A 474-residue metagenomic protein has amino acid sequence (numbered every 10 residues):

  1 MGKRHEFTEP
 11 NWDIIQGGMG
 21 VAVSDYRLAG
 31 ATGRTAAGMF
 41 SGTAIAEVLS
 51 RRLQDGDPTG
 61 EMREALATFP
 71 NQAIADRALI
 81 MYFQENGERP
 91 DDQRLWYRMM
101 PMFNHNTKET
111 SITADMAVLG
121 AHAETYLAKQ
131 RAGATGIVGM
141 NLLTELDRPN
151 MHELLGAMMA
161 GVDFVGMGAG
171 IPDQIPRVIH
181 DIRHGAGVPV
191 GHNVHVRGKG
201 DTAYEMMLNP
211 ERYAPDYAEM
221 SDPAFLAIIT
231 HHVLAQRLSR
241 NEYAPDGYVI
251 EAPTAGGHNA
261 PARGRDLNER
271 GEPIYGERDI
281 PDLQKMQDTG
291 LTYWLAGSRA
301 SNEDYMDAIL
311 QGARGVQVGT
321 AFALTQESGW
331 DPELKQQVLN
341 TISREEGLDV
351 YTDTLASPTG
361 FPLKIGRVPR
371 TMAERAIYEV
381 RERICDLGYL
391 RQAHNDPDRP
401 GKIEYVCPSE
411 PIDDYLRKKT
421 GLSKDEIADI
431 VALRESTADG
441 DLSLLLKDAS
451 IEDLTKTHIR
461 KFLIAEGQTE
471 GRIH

Functional and structural regions predicted by a protein language model:
M1-D288, E303, K461-G471: Active-site entrance/lid segments in N-terminal catalytic domains of soluble metabolic enzymes
T32, A308-I309: Hydrophobic residues within well-ordered alpha-helices
P245, P253-T292, A300-E303, L310-H474: Conserved active-site-proximal phosphate/metal-binding subdomains
